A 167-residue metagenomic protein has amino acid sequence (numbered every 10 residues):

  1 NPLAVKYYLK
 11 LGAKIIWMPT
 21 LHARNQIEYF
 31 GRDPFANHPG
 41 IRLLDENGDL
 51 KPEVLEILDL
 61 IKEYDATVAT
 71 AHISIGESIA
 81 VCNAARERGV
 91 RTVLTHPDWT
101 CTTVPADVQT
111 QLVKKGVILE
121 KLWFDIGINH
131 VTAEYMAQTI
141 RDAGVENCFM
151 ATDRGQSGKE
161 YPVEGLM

Functional and structural regions predicted by a protein language model:
N1, W17-I27: Metal-cofactor-binding active-site regions of metalloenzymes
P2-I15, G31-V93, C101-V117, V131-M150 (+1 more regions): Histidine/acidic residue-rich metal-binding segments in metalloenzymes
M18-P19, T95, E120-L122, A151: Generic beta-sheet signal
T20-H22, I73, P97-W99, T152-R154: Active-site metal-binding loops of divalent metal-dependent hydrolases
A23, G76, T100, I126-G127: Positions that flank functional sites
Q26, I128-N129, G158: Glycine/Thr-rich phosphate-binding loops of Rossmann-like dinucleotide-binding domains
G116-I128: His/Asp/Glu-enriched short active-site or ligand-binding loop at hydrolase and phosphoryl-transfer sites
L122, V145-Y161: Short acidic/histidine-rich active-site segments
